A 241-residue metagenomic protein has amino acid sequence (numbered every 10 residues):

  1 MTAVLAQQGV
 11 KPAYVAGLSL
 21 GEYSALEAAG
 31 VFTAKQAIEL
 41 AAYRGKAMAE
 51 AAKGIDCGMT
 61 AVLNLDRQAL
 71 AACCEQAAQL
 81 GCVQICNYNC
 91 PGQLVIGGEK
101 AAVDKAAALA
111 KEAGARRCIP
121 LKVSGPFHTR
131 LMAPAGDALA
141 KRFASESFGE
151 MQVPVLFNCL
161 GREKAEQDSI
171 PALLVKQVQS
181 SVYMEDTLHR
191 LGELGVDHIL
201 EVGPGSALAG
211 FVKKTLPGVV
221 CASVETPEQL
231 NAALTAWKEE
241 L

Functional and structural regions predicted by a protein language model:
M1-L70, E75, L121, H198-A232: FabD-like malonyl-/acyl-CoA
M1-V10, K141-L241: Acyltransferase/transacylase module recognition
A29-S180: Alpha/beta catalytic cores of group-transfer enzymes, especially the acyltransferase/condensing modules of polyketide
